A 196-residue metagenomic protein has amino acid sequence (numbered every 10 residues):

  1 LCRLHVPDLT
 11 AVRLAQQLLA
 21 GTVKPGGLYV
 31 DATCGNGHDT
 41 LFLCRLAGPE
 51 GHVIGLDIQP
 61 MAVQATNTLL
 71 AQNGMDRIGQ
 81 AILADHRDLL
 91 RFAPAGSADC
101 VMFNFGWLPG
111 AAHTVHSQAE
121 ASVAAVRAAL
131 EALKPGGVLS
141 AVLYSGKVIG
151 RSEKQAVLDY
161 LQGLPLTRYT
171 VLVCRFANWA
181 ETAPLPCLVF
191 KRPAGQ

Functional and structural regions predicted by a protein language model:
L1-L28, H38-L41, R45: S-adenosyl-L-methionine
K24, A47-G48, L133-P135: Helix-to-beta-strand junctions that scaffold the AdoMet/dcAdoMet cofactor pocket in Class I SAM-dependent enzymes
G27, R91-C100: A short acidic, Gly/Pro-enriched loop at the edge of an enzyme's catalytic core that lines a small-molecule cofactor
T33, G136-L143: Conserved beta-strand signature within the Rossmann-like core of class I S-adenosyl-L-methionine
H52-D57: Conserved SAM-binding motif I beta-strand of class I
Q64-A95: S-adenosyl-L-methionine
M102-A125: Mobile active-site "lid"/loop adjacent to the S-adenosyl-L-methionine
K147-Q196: Class I S-adenosyl-L-methionine
